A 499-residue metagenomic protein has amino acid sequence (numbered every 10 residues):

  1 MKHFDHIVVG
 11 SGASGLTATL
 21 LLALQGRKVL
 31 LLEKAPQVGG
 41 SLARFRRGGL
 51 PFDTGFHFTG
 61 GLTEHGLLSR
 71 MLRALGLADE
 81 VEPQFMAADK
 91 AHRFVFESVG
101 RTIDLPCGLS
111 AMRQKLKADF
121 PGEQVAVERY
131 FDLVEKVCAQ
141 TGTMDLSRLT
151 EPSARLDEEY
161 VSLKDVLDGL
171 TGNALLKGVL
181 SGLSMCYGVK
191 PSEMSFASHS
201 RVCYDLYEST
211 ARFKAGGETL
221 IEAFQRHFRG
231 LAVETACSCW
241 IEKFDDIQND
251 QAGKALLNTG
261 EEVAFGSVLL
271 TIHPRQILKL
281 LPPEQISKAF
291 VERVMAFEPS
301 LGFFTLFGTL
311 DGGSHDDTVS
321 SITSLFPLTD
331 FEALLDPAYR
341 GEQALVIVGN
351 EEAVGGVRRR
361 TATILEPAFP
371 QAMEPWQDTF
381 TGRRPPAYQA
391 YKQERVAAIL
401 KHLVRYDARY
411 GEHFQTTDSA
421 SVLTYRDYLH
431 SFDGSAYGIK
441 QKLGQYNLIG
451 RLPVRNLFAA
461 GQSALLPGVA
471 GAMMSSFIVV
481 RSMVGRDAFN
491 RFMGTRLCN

Functional and structural regions predicted by a protein language model:
K2-R129: N-terminal glycine-rich phosphate/pyrophosphate-binding loop and immediately adjacent elements
T63, P152-L163, Y204-R226, A387-R395: Short beta-strand to alpha-helix junction loop
S98-M194: Rossmann-like flavin
L175-Y187, R405-L466: A glycine-rich dinucleotide-binding beta-alpha-beta segment and adjacent secondary-structure elements that constitute
S200-G253: Helical element adjacent to the flavin cofactor pocket in flavoenzyme catalytic cores
E242-V357: Mid-domain catalytic core of redox enzymes that form a hydrophobic substrate pocket/lid adjacent to a catalytic redox
G312-A420: C-terminal segments that line or cap access tunnels to active or ligand-binding sites in enzymes and enzyme-associated
Q462-D487: A conserved FAD-binding loop/helix module that cradles the flavin
